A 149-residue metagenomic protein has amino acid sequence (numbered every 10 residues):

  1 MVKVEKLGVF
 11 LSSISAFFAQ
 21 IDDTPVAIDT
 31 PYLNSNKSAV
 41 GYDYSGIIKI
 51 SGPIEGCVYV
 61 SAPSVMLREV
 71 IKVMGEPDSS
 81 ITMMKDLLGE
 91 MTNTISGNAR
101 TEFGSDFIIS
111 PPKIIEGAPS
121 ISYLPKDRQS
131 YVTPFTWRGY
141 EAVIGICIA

Functional and structural regions predicted by a protein language model:
M1-A149: N-terminal auxiliary interaction/assembly segments of multi-subunit proteins
